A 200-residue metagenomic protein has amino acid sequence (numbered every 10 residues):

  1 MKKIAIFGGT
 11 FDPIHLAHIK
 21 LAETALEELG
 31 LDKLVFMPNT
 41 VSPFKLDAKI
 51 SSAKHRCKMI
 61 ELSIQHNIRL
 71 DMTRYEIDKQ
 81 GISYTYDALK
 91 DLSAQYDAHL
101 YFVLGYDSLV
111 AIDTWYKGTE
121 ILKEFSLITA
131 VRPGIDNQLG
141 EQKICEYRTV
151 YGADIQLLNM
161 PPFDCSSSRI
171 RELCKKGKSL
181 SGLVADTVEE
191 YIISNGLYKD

Functional and structural regions predicted by a protein language model:
M1-D200: Nucleotidyltransferase catalytic core that binds NTPs
